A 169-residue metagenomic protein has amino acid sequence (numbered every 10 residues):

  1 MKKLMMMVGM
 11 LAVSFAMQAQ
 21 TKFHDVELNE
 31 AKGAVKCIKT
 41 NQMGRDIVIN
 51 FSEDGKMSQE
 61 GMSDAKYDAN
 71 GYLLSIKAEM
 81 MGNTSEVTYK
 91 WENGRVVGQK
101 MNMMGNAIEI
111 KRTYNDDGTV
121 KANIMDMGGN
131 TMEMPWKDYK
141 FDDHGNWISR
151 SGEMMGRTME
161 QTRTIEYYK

Functional and structural regions predicted by a protein language model:
M1-K22: Bacterial Sec-dependent N-terminal signal peptides
Q20-K169: Buried hydrophobic residues that stabilize the cores of well-folded domains
